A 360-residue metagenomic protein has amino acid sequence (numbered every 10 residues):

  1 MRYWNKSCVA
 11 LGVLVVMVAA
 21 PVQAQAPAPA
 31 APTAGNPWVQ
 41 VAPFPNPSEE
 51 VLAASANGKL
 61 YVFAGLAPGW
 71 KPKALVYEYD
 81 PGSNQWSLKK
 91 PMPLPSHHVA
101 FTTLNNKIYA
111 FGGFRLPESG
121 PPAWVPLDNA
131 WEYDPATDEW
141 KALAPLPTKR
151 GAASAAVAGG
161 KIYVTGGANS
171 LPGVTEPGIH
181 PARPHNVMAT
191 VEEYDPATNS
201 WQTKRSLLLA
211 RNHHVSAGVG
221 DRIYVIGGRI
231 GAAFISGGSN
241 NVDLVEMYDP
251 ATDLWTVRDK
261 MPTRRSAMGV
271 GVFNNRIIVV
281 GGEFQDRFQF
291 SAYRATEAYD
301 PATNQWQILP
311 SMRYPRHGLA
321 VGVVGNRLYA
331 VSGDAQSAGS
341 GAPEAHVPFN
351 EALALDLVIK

Functional and structural regions predicted by a protein language model:
M1-W4: N-terminal secretory signal peptides that target proteins for export/translocation
C8-A19: Bacterial N-terminal signal peptides
P21-Q23: N-terminal twin-arginine translocation
Q25-K360: Kelch-like beta-propeller repeat domains
